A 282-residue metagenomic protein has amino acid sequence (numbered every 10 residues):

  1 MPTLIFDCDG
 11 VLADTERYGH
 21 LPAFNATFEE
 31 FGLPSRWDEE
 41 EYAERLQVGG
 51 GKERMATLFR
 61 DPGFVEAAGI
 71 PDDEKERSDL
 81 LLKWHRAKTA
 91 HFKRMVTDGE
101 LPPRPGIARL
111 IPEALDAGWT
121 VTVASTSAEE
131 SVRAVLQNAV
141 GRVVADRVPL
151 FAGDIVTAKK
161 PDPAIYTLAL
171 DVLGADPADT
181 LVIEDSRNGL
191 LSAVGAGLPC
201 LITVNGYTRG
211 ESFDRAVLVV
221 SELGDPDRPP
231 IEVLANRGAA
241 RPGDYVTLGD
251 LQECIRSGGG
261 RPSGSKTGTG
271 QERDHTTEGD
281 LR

Functional and structural regions predicted by a protein language model:
M1, G118, P177-D179: A general structural motif
M1-C8, L12-P105, D116: N-terminal helical cap/lid subdomain that shapes the substrate entry/recognition surface in HAD-like hydrolases
V11, S125-S127: Conserved phosphate-coupling serine/threonine residues in phosphotransfer and NTP-handling enzymes
P103, A124, A158: Residue-level marker of regulatory loop/turn positions in helix-turn-helix DNA-binding domains and in histidine
A108, P112, A128-R282: Asp-based, Mg2+/Mn2+-dependent phosphohydrolase catalytic module
G118-W119, L198: A generic structural motif
W119-T120, S125: A structural preference for short, pocket-lining loop segments at secondary-structure junctions
